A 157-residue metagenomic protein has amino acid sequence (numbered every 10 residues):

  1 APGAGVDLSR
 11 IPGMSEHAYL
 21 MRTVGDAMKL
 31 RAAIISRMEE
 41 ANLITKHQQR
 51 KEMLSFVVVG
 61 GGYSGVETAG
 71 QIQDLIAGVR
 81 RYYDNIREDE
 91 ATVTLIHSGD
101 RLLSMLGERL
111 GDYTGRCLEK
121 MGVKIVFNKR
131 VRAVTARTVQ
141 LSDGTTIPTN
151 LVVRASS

Functional and structural regions predicted by a protein language model:
A1-V57, L75, V153: FAD-binding core/adjacent interface of flavoenzyme oxidoreductases
M14-S15, V59, K120, S142: Alpha-helical hydrophobic/aromatic positions enriched in membrane-embedded helices and signal peptides
V59-G62, G99: Glycine-rich Rossmann-fold phosphate-binding loop(s) that bind the pyrophosphate of adenine dinucleotide cofactors
G65-V66: N-terminal Rossmann-fold NAD(P) dinucleotide-binding loop
A69: Glycine-rich loop/hinge motif
Q73-S157: A Rossmann-like FAD-binding core segment of flavoenzymes
